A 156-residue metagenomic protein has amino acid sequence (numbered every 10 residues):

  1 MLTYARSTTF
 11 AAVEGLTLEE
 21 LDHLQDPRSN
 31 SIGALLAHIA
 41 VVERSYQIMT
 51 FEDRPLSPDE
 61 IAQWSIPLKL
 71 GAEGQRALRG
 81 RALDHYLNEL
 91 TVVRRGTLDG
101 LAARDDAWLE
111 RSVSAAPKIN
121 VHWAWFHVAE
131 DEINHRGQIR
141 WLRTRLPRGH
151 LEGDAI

Functional and structural regions predicted by a protein language model:
L2-V13, L18-K69, S112-I156: Short, contiguous alpha-helical
L68-R111, H122-V128: Acidic/histidine-rich alpha-helical segments that form the ligand environment of transition-metal centers
